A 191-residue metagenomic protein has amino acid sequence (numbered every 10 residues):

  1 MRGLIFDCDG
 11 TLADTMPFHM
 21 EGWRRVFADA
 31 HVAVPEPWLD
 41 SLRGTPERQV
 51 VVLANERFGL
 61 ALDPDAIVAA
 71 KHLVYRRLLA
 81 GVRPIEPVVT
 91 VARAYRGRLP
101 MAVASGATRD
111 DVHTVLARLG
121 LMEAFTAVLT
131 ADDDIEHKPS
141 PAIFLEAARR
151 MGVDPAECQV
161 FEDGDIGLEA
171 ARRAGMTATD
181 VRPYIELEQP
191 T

Functional and structural regions predicted by a protein language model:
M1-L39, R173: Active-site neighborhood of HAD-like aspartate-dependent phosphohydrolases
M1-R2, T90-R93, R109-T191: Asp-based, Mg2+/Mn2+-dependent phosphohydrolase catalytic module
L12, P84, M101, E136 (+1 more regions): Conserved SAM-binding loop
F18, L42-P46, A70, R83-P87 (+3 more regions): Short beta->alpha linker loops
V26-F27, P46-L60, V115, A147-A148: Helix-loop "lid/cap" segments that line or gate small-molecule binding pockets
D29-V32, F58-L62, G120-A124, G152-V153: Short helix-capping segments at alpha-helix termini
L53-T90: Metal-dependent phosphoesterase signature
R77-V103, A107-R109, H113, P141: Short, acidic loop-to-helix structural element flanking the phosphoryl-transfer center in phosphate-processing enzymes
